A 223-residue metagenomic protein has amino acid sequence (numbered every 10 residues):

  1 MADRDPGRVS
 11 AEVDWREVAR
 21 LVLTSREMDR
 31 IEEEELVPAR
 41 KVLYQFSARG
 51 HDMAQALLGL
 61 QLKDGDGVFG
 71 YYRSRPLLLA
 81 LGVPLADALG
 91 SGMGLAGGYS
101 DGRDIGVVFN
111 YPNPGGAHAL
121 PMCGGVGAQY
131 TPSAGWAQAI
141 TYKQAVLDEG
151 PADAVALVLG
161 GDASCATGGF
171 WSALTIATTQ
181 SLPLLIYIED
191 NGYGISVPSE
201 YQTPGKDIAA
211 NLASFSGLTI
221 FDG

Functional and structural regions predicted by a protein language model:
M1-W15: Charged, compositionally biased N-terminal leader segments and the immediate start of the first structured element
P6-S10, R20, F46, L77-A80: A general boundary/transition motif marking the beginning of the first structured unit of a protein
E12-V13, E17, E33-V37: TOPRIM metal-binding catalytic domain and adjacent DNA-binding surface shared by DnaG-type primases
R20-E34: N-terminal glycine-rich anion-binding loops that anchor highly charged ligand groups
R30-Q180, P198-G217: Cofactor-binding active-site loop characterized by glycine-rich and histidine/acidic residues
S172, I186-G192: Active-site cavity-forming subdomains of large catalytic enzyme subunits
L184-Y187, T219-D222: Short hydrophobic alpha-helical runs that function as membrane-insertion/retention elements
G194-S196: Switch/connector loops and helix/strand junctions flanking conserved nucleotide-binding motifs in nucleotide-processing
